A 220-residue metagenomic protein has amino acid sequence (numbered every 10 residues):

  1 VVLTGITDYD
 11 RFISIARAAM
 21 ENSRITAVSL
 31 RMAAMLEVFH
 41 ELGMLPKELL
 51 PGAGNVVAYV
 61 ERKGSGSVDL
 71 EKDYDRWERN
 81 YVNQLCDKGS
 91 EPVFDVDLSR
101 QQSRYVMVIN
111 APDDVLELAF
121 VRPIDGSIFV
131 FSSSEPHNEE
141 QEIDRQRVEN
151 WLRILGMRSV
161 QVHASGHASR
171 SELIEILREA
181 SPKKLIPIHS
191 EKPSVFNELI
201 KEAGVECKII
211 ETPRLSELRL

Functional and structural regions predicted by a protein language model:
V1-L220: Acidic/His-rich, metal-assisted hydrolase cores and their charged scaffolds
